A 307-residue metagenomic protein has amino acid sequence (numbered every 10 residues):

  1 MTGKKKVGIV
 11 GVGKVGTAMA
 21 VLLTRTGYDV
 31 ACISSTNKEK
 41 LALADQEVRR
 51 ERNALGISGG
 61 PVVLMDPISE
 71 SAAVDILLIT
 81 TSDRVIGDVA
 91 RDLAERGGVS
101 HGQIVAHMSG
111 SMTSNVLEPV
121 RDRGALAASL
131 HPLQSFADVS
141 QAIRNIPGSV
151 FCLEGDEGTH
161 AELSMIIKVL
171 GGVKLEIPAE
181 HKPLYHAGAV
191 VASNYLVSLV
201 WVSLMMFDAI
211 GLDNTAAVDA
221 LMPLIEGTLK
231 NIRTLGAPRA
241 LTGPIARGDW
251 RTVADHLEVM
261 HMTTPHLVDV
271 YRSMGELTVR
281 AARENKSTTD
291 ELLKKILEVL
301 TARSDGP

Functional and structural regions predicted by a protein language model:
M1-A72: NAD(P)+-binding Rossmann beta1-loop-alpha1 motif at the extreme N-terminus of oxidoreductases
G3-K6, G102, G148: Phosphate-coordination loops involved in phosphoryl transfer and adenosine-cofactor binding
Y28-D29, A125, G172, L212: Short phosphate-binding/catalytic loops that engage adenosine nucleotides
K38, R52-Q141: Rossmann-like NAD(P)(H) cofactor-binding subdomain of soluble oxidoreductases
L41-R52, G56, Q141-T234, K295-I296 (+1 more regions): Internal alpha-helical scaffold of NAD(P)-dependent oxidoreductase catalytic cores
K230-T288: Interdomain hinge/lid region at the active-site interface of Rossmann-like NAD(P)-dependent oxidoreductases
L277-P307: Short, amphipathic C-terminal "tail helix"
